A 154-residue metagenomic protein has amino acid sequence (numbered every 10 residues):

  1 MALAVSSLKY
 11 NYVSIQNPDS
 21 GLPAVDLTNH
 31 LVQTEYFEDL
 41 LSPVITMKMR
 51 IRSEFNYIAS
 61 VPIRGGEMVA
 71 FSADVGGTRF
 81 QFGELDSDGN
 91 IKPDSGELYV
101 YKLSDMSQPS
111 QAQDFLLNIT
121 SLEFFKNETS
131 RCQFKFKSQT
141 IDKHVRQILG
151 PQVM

Functional and structural regions predicted by a protein language model:
M1-F134: Assembly/oligomerization scaffold segments
K48-M49, I119, C132-M154: Amphipathic, non-transmembrane alpha-helical segments in extracytoplasmic/periplasmic proteins
